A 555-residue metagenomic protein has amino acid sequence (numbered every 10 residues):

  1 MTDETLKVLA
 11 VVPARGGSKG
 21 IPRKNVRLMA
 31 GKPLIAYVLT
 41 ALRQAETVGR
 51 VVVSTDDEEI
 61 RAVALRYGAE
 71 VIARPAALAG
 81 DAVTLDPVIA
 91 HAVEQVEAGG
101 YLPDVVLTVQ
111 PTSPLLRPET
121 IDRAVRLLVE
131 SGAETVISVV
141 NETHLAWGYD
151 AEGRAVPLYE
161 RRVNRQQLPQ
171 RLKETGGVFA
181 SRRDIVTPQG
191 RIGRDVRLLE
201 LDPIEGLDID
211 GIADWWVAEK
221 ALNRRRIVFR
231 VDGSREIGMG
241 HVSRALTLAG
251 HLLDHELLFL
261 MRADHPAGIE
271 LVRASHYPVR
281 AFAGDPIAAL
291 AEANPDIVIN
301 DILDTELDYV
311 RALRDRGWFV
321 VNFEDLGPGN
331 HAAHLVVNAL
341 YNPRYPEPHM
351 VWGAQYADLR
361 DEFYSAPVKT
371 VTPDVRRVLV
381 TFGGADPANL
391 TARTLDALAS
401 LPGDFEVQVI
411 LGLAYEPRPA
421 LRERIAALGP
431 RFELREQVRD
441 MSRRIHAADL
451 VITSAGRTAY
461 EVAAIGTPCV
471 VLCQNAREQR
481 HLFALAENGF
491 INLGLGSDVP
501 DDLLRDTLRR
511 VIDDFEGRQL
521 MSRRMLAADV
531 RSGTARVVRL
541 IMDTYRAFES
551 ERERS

Functional and structural regions predicted by a protein language model:
K7-S54: N-terminal glycine-rich phosphate-binding loop and ensuing alpha1 helix
E58-L107, L115-R123, A281-A293, D304-T305 (+1 more regions): Short phosphate-binding loop-to-helix
P87, H91, S113-D202: Conserved core of the sugar-phosphate nucleotidyltransferase
G193-V217, A333-N389, G412-P419: A nucleotide-sugar donor-handling region in carbohydrate enzymes
G211, V530-S555: C-terminal alpha-helical cap of glycosyltransferases
L246, H265, R376-A448: Donor-nucleotide binding loops and adjacent catalytic segments primarily of GT-B fold Leloir glycosyltransferases
H446-R457: Acidic donor-binding loop of glycosyltransferase active sites
G517-R531: A short, well-ordered alpha-helix in the C-terminal region of glycosyltransferases
